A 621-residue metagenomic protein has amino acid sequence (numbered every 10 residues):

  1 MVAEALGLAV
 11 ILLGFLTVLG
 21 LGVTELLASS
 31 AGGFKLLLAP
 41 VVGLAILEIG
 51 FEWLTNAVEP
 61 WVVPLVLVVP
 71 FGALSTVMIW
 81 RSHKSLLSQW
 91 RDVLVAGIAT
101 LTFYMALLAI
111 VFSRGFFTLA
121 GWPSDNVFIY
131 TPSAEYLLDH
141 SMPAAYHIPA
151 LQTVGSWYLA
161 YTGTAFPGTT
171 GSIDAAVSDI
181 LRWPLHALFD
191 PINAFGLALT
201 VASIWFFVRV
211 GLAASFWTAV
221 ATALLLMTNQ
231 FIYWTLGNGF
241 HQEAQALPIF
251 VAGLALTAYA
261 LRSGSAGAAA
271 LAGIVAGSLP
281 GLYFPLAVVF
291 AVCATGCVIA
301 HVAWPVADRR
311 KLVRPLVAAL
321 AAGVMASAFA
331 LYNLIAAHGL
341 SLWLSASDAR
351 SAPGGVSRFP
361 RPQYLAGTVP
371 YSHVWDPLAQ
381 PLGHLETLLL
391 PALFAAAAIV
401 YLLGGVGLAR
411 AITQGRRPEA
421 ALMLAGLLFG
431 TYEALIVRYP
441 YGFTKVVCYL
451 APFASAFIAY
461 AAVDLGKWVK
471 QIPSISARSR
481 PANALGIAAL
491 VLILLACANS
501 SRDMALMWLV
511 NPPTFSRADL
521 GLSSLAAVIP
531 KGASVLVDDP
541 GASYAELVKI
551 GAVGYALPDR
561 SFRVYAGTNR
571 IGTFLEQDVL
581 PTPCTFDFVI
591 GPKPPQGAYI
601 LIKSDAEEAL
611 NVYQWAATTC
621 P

Functional and structural regions predicted by a protein language model:
M1-A96: Membrane-embedded, hydrophobic transmembrane alpha-helices
G20-G22, G72-S82, P191-L212, L402-G407: Transmembrane-helix motifs of polytopic, lipid-linked glycan transferases
A39-F51, I98-A106, D179, I192-R262 (+3 more regions): Membrane-embedded helix bundles of polyisoprenyl
F103-I249, V447: Active-site lumenal/periplasmic loops and adjacent helix-entry segments of GT-C-fold, multi-pass membrane
F128, A194-L197, E243-I249, V288-V289 (+4 more regions): Hydrophobic/aromatic-rich transmembrane helices and adjacent perimembrane loops
V208, V298-P305, V317, A321-M325 (+1 more regions): Hydrophobic, aromatic-rich transmembrane alpha-helices and their immediate juxtamembrane boundary segments
N229-Q230, L282-L286, A330, A461-A462 (+3 more regions): Transmembrane alpha-helical segments
V317-V324, A461-R502: Signature aromatic-anchored transmembrane alpha helix within multi-pass, membrane-resident enzymes that catalyze glycan
